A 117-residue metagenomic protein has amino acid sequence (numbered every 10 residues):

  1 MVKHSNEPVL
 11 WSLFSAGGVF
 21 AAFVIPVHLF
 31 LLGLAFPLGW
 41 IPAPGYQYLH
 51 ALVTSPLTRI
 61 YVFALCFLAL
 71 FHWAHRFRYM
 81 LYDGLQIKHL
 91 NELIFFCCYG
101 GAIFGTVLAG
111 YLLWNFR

Functional and structural regions predicted by a protein language model:
M1-R117: Membrane-embedded alpha-helical bundles that constitute the cytochrome b-like, heme-associated redox core of multi-pass
